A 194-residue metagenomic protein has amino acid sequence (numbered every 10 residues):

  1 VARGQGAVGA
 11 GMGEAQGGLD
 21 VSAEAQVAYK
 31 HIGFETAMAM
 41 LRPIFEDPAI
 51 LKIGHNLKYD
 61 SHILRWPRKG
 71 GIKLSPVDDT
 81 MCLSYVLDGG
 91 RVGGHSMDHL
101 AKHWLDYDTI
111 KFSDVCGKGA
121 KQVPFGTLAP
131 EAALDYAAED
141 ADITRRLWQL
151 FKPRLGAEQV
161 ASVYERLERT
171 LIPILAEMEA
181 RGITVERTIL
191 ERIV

Functional and structural regions predicted by a protein language model:
V1-A157, L167, L171, L175: Active-site-proximal helix-loop-helix substrate-binding element of RNase H-like nuclease domains
V163-V194: Extended, well-ordered alpha-helical scaffold/bundle regions in very large, multi-domain proteins
